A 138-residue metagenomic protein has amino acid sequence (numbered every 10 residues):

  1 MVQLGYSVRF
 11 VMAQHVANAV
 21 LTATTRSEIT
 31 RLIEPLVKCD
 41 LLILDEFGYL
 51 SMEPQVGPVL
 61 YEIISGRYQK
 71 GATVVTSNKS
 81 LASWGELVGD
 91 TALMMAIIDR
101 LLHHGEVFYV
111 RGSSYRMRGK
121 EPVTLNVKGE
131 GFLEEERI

Functional and structural regions predicted by a protein language model:
M1-Y6: Walker A/P-loop
S7-R9, H15-K38, F47-I138: Replace "adjacent to P-loop NTPase cores in ATP/GTP-dependent enzymes" with "adjacent to NTP-binding cores
L41: Walker B motif beta-strand of ABC-family P-loop ATPases
